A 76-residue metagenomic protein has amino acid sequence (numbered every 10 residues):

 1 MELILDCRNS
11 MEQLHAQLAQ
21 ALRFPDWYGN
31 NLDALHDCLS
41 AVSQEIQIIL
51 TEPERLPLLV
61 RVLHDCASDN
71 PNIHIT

Functional and structural regions predicted by a protein language model:
M1-T76: Positively charged, polar, low-complexity stretches
